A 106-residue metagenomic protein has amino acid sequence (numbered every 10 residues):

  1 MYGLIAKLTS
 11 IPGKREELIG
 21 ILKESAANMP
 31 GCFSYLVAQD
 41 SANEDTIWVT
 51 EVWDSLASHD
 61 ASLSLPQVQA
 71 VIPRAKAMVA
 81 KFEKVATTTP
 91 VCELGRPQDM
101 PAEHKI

Functional and structural regions predicted by a protein language model:
M1-I47, V52-P66, A80-I106: Short S/T/G/P-rich N-terminal loop/turn motif that feeds into the first structured element of a domain
K76-A77: A short N-terminal helical cap/helix-turn-helix that marks the beginning of AMP-binding/adenylate-forming
